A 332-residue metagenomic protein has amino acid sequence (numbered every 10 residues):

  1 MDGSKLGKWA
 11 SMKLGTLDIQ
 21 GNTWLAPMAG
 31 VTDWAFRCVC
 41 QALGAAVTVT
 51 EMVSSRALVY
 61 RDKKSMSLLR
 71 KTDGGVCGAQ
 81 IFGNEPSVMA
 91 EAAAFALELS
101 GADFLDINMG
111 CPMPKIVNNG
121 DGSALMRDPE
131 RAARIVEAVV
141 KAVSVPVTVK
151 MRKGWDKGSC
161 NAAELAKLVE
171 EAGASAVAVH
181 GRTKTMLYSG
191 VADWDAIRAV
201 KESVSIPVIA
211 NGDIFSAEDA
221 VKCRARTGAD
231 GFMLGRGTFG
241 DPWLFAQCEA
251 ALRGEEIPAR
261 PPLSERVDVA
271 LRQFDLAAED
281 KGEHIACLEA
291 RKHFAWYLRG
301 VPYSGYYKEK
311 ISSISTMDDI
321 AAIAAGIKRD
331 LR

Functional and structural regions predicted by a protein language model:
D2-G15, I19-T23, A29, W34-A35 (+6 more regions): Alpha/beta catalytic cores of nucleotide-metabolism and tRNA/nucleoside-modifying enzymes
L6-K13, M28-D103: Glycine-rich, positively charged N-terminal anion/phosphate-binding segment
M12-T23, R56-V76, C111-D121, V140-T148 (+1 more regions): N-terminal small/glycine-rich loop or linker at the start of catalytic domains across soluble metabolic enzymes
T23-P27, T48-T50, C77-I81, L105 (+4 more regions): Hydrophobic faces of well-ordered beta-strands that scaffold small-molecule active sites in alpha/beta enzyme cores
M28-G30, V53-S55, F82-N84, G110-P112 (+4 more regions): Active-site beta-loop-alpha junctions enriched in small/polar residues
A90-D121, P129-I206: Alpha/beta enzyme core
M126: Aromatic- and acidic-residue-enriched carbohydrate-binding clefts of CAZyme catalytic domains
